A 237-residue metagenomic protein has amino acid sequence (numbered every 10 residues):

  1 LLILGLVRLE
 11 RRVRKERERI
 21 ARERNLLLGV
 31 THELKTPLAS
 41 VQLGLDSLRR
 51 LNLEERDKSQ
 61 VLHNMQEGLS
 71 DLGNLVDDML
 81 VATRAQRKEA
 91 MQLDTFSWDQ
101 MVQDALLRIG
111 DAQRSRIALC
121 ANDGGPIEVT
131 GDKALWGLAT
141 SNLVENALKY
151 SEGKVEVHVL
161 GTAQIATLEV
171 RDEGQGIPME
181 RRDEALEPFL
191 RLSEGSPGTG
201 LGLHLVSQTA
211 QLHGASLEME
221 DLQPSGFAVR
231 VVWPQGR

Functional and structural regions predicted by a protein language model:
E67-L72: Short alpha-helical segment of the dimerization/phosphotransfer core of two-component systems
D94, A118-I127: Conserved catalytic submotifs in the C-terminal HATPase_c
A147-L148: Short helix-loop "hinge" at the ATP-lid/N-box region of the Bergerat-fold HATPase_c
K154-Q164: Short beta-strand/loop element within the Bergerat-fold HATPase_c
D172: Acidic ATP/Mg2+-coordinating residue in the GHKL
I177-F189: Short conserved segment of the HATPase_c
